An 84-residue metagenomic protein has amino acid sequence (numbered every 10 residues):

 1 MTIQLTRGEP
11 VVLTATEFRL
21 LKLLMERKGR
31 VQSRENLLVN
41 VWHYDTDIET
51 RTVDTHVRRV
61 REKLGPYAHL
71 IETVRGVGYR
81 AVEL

Functional and structural regions predicted by a protein language model:
M1-F18, K22, V31, R80-L84: A structural micro-motif at secondary-structure boundaries
V12, T55-V57, R61-L84: DNA-binding patch around the recognition helix
L21-K22, L38, R58: Hydrophobic residues on short alpha-helical segments
G29-V41, R51: Short coil-to-helix segment of the ABC ATPase nucleotide-binding domain corresponding to the Q-loop/switch region
I48: Conserved micro-motifs of the catalytic ATP-binding
